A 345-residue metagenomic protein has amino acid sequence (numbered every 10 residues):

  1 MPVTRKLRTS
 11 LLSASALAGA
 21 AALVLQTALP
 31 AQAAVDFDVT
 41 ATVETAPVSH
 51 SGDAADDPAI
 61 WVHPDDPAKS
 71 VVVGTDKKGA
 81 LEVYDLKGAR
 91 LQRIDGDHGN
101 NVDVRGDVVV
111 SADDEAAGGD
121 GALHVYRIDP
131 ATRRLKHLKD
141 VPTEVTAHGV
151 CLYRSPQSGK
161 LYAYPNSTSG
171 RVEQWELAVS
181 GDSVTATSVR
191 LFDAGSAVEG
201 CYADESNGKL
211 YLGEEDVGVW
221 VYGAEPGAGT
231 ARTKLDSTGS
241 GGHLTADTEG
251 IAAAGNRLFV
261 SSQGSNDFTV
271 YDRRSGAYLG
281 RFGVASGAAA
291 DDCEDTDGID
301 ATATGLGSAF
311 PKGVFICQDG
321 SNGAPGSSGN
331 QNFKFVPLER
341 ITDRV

Functional and structural regions predicted by a protein language model:
M1-A33: Secretory targeting and sorting signals
P2-T9, Q32-V345: Sequence/structural signature of beta-propeller domains
